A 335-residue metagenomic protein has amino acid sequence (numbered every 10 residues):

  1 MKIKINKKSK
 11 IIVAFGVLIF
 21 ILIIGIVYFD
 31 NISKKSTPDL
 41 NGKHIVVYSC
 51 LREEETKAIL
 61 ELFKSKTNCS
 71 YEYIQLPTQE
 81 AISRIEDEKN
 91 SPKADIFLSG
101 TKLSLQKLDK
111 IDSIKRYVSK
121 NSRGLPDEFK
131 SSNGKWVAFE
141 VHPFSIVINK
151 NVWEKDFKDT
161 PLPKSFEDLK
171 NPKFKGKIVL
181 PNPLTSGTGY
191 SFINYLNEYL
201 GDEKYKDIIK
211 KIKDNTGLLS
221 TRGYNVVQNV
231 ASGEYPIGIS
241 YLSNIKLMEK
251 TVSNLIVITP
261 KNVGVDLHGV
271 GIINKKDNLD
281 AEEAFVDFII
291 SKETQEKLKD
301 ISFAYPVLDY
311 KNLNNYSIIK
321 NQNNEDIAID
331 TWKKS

Functional and structural regions predicted by a protein language model:
I3-I19, I26-D30: N-terminal Sec-pathway targeting helices
F29-K107: Early extracytoplasmic/lumenal segment of secretory-pathway proteins
S49-C50, E54-K57, K93-E234: Extracytoplasmic ligand-binding site segments that recognize negatively charged/polar headgroups
L103-K107, A231-N254: A ligand-binding cleft/hinge motif common to bilobed small-molecule-binding domains
H142, I208-K213, L219-S220, Y224 (+2 more regions): Periplasmic-binding protein-like
V147-V152, L267-A281, K297: A bilobed periplasmic-binding-protein/Venus flytrap-type ligand-binding module shared by bacterial periplasmic
G176-P181, F288-D309: Periplasmic-binding protein-like
K311-S335: Extracellular/periplasmic bilobal clamshell ligand-binding domains
